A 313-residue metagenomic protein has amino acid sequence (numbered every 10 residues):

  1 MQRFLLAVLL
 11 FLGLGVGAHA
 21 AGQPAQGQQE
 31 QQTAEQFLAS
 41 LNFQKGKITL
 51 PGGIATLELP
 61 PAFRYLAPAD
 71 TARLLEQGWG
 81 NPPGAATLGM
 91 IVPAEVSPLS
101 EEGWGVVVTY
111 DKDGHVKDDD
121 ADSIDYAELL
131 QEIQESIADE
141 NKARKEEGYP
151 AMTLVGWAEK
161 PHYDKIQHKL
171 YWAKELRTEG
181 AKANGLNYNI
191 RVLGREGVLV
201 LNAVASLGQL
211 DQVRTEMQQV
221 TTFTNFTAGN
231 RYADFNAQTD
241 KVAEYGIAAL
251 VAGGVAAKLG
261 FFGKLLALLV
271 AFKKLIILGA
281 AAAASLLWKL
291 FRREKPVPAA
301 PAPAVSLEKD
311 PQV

Functional and structural regions predicted by a protein language model:
M1-F4, Q312-V313: Positively charged n-region of N-terminal signal peptides that target proteins for export
L6-G15: Bacterial N-terminal signal peptides
V16-A20: Sec/Tat signal peptide C-region and signal peptidase I cleavage site
G22-A55, P68-L186, L193, L207 (+3 more regions): Conserved polar/disulfide-associated segments of primarily extracytoplasmic proteins
P61-A67, F223-F226: Short conserved aromatic/hydrophobic patches within beta-strands of well-structured domains
L176-Y245: Extracytoplasmic/lumenal ectodomains and periplasmic regions of secretory and membrane proteins
A243-P303: C-terminal single-pass membrane-anchor helix
P301-V313: Long, low-complexity, intrinsically disordered segments
